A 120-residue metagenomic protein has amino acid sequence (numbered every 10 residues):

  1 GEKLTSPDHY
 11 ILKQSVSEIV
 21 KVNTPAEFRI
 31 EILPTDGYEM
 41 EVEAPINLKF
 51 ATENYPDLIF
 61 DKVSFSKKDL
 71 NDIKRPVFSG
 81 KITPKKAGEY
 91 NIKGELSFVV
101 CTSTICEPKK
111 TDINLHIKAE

Functional and structural regions predicted by a protein language model:
G1-E120: Extracellular/lumen-exposed scaffold segments
